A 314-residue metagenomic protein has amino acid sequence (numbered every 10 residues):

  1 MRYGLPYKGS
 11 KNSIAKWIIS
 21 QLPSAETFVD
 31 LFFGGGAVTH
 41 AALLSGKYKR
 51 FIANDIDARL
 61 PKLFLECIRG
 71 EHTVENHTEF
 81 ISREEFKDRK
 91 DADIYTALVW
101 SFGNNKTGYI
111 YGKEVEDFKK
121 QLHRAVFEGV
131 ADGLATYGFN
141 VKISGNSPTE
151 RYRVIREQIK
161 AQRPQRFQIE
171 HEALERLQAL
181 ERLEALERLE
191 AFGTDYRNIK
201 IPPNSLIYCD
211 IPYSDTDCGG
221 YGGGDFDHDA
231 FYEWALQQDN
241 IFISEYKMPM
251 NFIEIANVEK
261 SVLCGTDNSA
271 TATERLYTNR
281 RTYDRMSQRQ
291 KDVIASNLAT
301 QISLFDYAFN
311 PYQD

Functional and structural regions predicted by a protein language model:
M1-F33, A37-A41: S-adenosyl-L-methionine
N12, G35-T39, D57-L60, W100-G103 (+4 more regions): Short, solvent-exposed loop/turn segments at secondary-structure junctions
E26, F51, L206: Hydrophobic "anchor" residues on beta-strands that sit immediately upstream of conserved functional sites
V29, N54, T194, C209 (+1 more regions): Active-site flanking residues adjacent to catalytic metal/cofactor-binding acidic residues
S45, K49-L186, L304: Class I S-adenosyl-L-methionine-dependent methyltransferase module
I110-Y111, V115-Q121, D215-D227: Mobile active-site "lid"/loop adjacent to the S-adenosyl-L-methionine
L189-D225: Active-site segment flanking the S-adenosylmethionine/decSAM binding pocket in AdoMet-dependent transferases
D215, Y221-D314: Long, positively charged, glycine-interspersed low-complexity recognition regions
